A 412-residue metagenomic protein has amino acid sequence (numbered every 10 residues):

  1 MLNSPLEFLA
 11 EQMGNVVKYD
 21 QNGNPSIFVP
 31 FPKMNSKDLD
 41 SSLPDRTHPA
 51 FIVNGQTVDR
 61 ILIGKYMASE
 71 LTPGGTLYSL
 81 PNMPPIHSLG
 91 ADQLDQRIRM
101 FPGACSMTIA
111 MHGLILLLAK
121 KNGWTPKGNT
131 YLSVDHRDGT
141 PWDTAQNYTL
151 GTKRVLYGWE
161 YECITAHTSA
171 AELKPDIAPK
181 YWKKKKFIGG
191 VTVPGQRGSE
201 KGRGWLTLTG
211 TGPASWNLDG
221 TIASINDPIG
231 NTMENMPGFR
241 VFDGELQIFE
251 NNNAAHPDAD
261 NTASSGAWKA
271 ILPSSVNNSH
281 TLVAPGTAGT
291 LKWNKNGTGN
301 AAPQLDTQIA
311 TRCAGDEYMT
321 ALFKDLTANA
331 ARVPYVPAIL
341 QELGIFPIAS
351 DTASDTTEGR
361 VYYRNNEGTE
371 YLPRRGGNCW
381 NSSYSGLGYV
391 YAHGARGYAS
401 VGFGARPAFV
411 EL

Functional and structural regions predicted by a protein language model:
M1, N147-K153, G158, C163 (+4 more regions): C-terminal, surface-exposed recognition/capping segments
M1-V17: Charged, compositionally biased non-catalytic regions
M13-Y19, D45-V53, Y148-L150, T168-A171 (+1 more regions): Intrinsically disordered, low-complexity boundary segments flanking structured domains
K18-A104, T140-P141, W159, D243-A310 (+1 more regions): Extracellular adhesion/carbohydrate-recognition regions
P32-N35, K65-E70, A110-G113, A119 (+8 more regions): Short, flexible loop/turn elements at secondary-structure junctions
T47-L150, V155-Y157, K184-P228, D258-A263: Short aromatic-cysteine micro-motif
K120-P126, F239-F242, Q247-N252: Short secondary-structure boundary/capping segments
W159-K180: Short, surface-exposed terminal/edge motifs of secreted or surface/virion proteins that either
